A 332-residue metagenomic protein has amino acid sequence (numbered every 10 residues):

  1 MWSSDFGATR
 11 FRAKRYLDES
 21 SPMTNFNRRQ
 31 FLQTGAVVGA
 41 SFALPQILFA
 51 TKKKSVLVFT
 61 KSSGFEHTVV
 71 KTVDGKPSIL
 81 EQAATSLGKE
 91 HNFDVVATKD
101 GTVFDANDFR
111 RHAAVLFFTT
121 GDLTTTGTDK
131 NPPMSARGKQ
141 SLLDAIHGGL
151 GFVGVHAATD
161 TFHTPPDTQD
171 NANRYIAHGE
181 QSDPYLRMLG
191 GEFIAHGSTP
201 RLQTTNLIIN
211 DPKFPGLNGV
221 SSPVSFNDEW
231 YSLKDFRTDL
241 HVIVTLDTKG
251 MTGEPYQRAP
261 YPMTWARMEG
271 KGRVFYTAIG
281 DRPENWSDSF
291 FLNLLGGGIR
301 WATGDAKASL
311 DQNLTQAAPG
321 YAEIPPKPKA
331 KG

Functional and structural regions predicted by a protein language model:
W2-F26, S41: N-terminal secretory signal peptides
T24, Q30-A50: N-terminal export signals
F26, V58, G64-F162: Helical hinge/lid and interdomain linker segments adjacent to catalytic or ligand-binding clefts that mediate domain
Q46-E66: C-terminal segment of N-terminal export signals and the immediately downstream linker at the start of the mature
T51-K52, K89, N107-R111, I146-G148 (+3 more regions): Extracellular/periplasmic catalytic domains that process cell-envelope and extracellular macromolecules
K53, T60, L80, E90 (+2 more regions): Extracellular ligand-binding/catalytic regions of CAZymes and related secreted enzymes and adhesion modules
D122-N218: A glycine-rich, often tryptophan-bearing local segment used as a flexible ligand/cofactor-contacting loop or short
R187, G191-G270: Catalytic beta-strand/loop cores that center a nucleophilic Ser/Cys/Thr and support acyl-enzyme chemistry
